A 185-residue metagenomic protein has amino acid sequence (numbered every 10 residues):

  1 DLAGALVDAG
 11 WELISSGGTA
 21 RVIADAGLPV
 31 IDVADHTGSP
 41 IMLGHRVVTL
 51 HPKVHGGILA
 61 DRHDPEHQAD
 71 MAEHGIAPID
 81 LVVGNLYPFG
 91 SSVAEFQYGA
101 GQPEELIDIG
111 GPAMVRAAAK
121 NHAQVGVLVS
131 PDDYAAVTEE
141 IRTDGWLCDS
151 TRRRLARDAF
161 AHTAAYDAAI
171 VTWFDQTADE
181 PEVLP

Functional and structural regions predicted by a protein language model:
D1-I31, R116, A123, V129: N-terminal phosphate-binding or glycine-rich loops at protein starts, especially the Walker A/P-loop of NTPases
L2, A24-L28, D35, I41-H45 (+6 more regions): Short acidic, glycine/serine/threonine-rich loops at helix termini
A5-V7, V47-P52, A72-P78, F96-G99 (+3 more regions): Solvent-exposed alpha-helices and their adjacent loops that cap or buttress functional pockets in soluble metabolic
G17-G18, P112, P131, A164: Alpha-helix N-cap/helix-start capping motif
G18-F89: Glycine-rich nucleotide/cofactor/substrate-binding loop typically near the N-terminus or early in the first domain
G84-E105, I109-S150: A short, charged helix-loop
D132-P185: Active-site loops and adjacent core secondary-structure elements that bind or stabilize anionic groups
